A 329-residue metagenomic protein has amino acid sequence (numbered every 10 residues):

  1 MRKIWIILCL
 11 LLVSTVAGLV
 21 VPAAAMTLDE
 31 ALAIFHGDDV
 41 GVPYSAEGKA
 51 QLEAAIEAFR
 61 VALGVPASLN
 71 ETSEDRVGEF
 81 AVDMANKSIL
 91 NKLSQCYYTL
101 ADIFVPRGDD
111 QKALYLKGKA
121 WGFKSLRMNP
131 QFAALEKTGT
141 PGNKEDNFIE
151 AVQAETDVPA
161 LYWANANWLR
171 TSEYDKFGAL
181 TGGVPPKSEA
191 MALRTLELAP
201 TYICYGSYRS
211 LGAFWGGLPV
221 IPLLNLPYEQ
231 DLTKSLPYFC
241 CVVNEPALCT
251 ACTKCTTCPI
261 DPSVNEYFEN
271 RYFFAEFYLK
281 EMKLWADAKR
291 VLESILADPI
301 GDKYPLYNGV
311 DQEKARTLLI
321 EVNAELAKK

Functional and structural regions predicted by a protein language model:
M1-I4: Positively charged n-region of N-terminal signal peptides that target proteins for export
S14-P22: C-terminal segment of classical bacterial N-terminal signal peptides
A25-G41, A81-I103, P130-T138, A151-Y174 (+4 more regions): Amphipathic alpha-helical repeat scaffolds of TPR domains
F35-L52, L100-K117, T171-V184, G217-D231 (+2 more regions): Short coil/turn connectors between adjacent alpha-helices in alpha-solenoid helical repeat scaffolds
P43-S73, Q111-N143, L180-M191, P227-L236 (+2 more regions): Helix-turn-helix repeat elements of alpha-solenoid scaffolds
R60-L90, W121-L161, L193-Y205, N244-N265 (+1 more regions): Flexible helix-coil transition and linker loops at the boundaries of alpha-helical arrays
P200-A251, S263: Alpha-helical adaptor scaffolds
L248-C258, V291-K329: Terminal, low-structured helical/coil segments at or just beyond the last alpha-helical repeat
